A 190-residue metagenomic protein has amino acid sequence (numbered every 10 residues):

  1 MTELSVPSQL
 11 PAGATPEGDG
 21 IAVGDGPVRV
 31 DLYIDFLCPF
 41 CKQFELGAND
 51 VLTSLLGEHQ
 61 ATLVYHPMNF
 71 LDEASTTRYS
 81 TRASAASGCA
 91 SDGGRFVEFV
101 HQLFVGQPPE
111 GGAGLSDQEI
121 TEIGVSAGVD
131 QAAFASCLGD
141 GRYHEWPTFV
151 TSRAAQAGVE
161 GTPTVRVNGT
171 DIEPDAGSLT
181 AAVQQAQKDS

Functional and structural regions predicted by a protein language model:
M1-S75, T151, Q185-S190: Extracytoplasmic thiol/disulfide redox context detector
G18, P27, A83, G161-T162: A structure-centric signal for secondary-structure junctions around beta-strands
I34, P67-N69, L103, L138 (+1 more regions): A mature extracytoplasmic/lumenal domain signature
C41, E73-A74, A113, E173-A176: Extracytoplasmic/secreted cell-surface and envelope-processing proteins
Q43, G47-V51, T81-A85, R95-E98 (+5 more regions): Extracytoplasmic/secreted proteins, especially bacterial periplasmic and envelope-associated proteins
Q43-L46, T53, G57-Q60, G88-R95 (+5 more regions): Sec-exported extracytoplasmic/periplasmic mature domains
V51, V125-S190: C-terminal cap of thioredoxin/glutaredoxin-like
L55-C89, F96-E122: Structural microenvironment flanking redox-active thiols in thiol-disulfide oxidoreductases
